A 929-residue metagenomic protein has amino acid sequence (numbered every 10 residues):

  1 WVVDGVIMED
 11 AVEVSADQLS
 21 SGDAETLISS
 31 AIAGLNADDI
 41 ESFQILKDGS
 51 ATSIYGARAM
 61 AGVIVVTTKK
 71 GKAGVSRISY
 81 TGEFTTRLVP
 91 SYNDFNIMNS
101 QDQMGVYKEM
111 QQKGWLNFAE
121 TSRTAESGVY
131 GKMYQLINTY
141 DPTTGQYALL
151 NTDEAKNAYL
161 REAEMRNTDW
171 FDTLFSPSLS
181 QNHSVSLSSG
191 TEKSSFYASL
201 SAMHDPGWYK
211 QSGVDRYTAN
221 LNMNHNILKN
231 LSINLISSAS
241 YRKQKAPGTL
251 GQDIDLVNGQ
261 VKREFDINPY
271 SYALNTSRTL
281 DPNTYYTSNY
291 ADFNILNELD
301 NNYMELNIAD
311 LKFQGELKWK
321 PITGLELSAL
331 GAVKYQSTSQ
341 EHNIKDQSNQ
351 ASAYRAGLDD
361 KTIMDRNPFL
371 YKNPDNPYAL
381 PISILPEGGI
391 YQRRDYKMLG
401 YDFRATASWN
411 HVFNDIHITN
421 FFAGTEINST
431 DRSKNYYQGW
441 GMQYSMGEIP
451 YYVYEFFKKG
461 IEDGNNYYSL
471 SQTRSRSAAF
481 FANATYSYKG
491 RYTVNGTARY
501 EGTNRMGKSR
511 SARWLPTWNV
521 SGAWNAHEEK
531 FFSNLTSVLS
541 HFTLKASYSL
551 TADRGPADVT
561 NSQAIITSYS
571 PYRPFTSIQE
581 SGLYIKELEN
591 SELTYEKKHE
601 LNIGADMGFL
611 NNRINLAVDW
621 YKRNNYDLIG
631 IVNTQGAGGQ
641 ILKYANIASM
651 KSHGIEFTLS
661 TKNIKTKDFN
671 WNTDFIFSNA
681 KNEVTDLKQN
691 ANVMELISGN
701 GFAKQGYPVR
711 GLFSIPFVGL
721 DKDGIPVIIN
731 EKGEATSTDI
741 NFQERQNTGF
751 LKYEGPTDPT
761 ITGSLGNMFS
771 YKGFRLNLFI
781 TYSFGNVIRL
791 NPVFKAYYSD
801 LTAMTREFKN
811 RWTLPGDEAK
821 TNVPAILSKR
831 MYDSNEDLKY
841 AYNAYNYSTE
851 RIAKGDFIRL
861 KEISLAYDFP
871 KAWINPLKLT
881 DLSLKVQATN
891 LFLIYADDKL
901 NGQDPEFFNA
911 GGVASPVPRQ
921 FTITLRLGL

Functional and structural regions predicted by a protein language model:
W1-N220, H225, S232-N234, S238-S240 (+3 more regions): Short, small/polar-rich motifs associated with maturation and membrane association, primarily at protein termini
V3, L136-S188, K193-S199, A273-K320 (+9 more regions): Outer-membrane beta-barrel transmembrane strand signature
E13-Q18, L256-K262, I267: Secondary-structure transition motifs
T81-L160, N428, Y436, T560 (+6 more regions): Conserved small-residue
H204, A735, S783-G785: Short, surface-exposed beta-strand-loop junctions and turns on beta-sheet-rich folds
R216, N222-L231, S237-Y241, T249-L250 (+4 more regions): Extracellular/periplasmic, surface-exposed regions of secreted and cell-surface proteins
Q350-Y354, L358-Y371, S783-L882, N901: Extracytoplasmic gating/loop element in the C-terminal half of outer-membrane beta-barrel translocons and assembly
